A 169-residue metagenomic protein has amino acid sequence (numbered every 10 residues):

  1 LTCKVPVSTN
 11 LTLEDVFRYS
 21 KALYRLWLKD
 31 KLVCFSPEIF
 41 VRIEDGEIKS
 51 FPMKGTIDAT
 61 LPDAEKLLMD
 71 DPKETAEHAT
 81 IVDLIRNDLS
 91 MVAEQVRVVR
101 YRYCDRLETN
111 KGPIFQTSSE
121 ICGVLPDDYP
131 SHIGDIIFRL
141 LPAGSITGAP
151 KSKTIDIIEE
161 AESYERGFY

Functional and structural regions predicted by a protein language model:
L1-Y169: Extended alpha-helical targeting/anchoring segments, especially N-terminal organellar/secretory targeting helices
